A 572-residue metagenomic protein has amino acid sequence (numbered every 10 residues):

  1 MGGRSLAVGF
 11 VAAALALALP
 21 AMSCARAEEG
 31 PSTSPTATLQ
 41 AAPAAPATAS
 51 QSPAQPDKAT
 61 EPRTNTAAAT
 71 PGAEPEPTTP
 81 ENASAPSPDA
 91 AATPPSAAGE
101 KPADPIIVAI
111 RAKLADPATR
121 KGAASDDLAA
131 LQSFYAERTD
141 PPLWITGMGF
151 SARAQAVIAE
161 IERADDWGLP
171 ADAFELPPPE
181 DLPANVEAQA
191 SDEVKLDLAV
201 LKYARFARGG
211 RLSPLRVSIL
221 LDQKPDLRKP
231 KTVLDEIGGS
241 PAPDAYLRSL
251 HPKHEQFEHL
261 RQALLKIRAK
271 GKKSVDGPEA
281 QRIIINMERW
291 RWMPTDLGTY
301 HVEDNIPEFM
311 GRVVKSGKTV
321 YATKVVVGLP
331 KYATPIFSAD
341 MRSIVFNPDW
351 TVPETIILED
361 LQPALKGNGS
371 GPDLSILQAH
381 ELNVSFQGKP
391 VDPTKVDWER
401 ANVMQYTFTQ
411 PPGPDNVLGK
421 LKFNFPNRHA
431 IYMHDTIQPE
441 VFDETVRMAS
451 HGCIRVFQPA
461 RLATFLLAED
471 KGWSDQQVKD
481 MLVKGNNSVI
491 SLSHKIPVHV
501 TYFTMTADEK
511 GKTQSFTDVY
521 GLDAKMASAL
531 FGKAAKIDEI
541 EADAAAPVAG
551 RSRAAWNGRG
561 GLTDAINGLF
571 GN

Functional and structural regions predicted by a protein language model:
M1-P31: Sec-dependent N-terminal signal peptides
G2, V11-L15, P35, I110 (+2 more regions): Terminal low-complexity, poorly structured segments
A25-E28, P46, S52-P53, D57 (+9 more regions): Well-ordered beta-sheet/strand-loop patches within structured domains
P35-A49: Post-signal peptide N-terminal segment of mature Sec-exported envelope proteins
A59-T64: Intrinsically disordered, low-complexity regulatory segments of nuclear proteins
P141-R211: A cross-kingdom signal targeting lumenal/periplasmic-facing segments of multi-pass membrane and secretory-pathway
